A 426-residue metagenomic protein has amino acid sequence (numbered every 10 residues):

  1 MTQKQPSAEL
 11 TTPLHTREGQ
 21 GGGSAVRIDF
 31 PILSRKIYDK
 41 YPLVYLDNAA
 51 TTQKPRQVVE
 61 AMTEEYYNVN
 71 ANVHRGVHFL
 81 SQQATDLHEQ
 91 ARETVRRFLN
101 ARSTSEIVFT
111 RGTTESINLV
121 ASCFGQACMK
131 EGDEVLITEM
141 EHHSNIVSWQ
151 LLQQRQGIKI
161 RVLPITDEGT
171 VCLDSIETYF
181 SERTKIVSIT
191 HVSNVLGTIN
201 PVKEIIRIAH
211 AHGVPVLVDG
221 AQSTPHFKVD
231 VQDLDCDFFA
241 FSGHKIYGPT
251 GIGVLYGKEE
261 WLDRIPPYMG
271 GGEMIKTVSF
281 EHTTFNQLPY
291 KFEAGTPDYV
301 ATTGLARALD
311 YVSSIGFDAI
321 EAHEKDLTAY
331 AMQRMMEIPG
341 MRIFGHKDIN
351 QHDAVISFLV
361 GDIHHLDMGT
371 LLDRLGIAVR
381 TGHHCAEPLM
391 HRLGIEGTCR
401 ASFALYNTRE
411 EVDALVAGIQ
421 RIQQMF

Functional and structural regions predicted by a protein language model:
M1-T11, G21-F426: Pyridoxal 5′-phosphate
P13-H15: Intrinsic, low-complexity polybasic segments
R17-G19: Glycine-biased, low-complexity coil/linker segments
